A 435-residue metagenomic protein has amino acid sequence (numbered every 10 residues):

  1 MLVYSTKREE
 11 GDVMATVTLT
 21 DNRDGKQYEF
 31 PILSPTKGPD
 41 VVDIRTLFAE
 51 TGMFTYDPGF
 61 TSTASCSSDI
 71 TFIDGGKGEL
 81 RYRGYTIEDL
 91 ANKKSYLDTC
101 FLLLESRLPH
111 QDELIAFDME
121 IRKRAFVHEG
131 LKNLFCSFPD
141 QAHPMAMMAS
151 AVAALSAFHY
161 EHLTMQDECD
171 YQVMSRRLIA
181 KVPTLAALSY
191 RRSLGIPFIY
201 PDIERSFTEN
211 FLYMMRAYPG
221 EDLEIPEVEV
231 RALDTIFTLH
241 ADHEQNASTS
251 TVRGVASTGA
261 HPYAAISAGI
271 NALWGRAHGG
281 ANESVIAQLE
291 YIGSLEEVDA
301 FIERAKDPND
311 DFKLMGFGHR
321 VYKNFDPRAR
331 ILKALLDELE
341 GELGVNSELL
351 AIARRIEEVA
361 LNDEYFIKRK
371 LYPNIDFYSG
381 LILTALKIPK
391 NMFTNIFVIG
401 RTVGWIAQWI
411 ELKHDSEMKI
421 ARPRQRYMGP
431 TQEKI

Functional and structural regions predicted by a protein language model:
K7-I435: Non-transmembrane, aqueous-exposed alpha-helical and coiled segments at domain scale
